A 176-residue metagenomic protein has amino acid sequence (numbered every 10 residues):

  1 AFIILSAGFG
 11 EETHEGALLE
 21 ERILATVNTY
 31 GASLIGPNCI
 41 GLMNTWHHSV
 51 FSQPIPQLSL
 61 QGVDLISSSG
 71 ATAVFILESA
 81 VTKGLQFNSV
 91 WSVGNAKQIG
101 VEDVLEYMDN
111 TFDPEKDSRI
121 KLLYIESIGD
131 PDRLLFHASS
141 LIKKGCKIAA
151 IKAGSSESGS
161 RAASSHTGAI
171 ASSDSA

Functional and structural regions predicted by a protein language model:
A1-A176: Catalytic-core regions of core metabolic enzymes, especially those transforming organic acids/acyl-group intermediates
